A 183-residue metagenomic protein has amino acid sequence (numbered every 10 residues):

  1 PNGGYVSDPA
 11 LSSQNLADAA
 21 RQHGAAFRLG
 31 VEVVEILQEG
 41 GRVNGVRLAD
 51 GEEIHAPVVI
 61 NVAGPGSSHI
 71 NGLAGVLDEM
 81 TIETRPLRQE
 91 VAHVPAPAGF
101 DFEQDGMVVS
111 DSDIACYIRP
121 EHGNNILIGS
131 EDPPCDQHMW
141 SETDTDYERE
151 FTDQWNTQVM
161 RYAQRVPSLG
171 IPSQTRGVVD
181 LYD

Functional and structural regions predicted by a protein language model:
P1-Y5, E148-F151: Short beta-strand and adjoining strand-loop segment in the mid-core of the Rossmann-like NAD(P)-dependent dehydrogenase
N2-V58, V62, G66: Helical element adjacent to the flavin cofactor pocket in flavoenzyme catalytic cores
Q38, I70-G72, H138: Short glycine-/acidic-enriched loop or helix-start segments at secondary-structure transitions that form or flank
G45, V91-H93, Y117: Conserved hydrophobic/aromatic beta-strand scaffold that supports enzyme active sites
E52-D105: Central helical "cap/lid" subdomain
M80-T81, P97-D183: Active-site lid/adjacent beta-loop-alpha segment flanking the redox-cofactor pocket in flavoenzymes
